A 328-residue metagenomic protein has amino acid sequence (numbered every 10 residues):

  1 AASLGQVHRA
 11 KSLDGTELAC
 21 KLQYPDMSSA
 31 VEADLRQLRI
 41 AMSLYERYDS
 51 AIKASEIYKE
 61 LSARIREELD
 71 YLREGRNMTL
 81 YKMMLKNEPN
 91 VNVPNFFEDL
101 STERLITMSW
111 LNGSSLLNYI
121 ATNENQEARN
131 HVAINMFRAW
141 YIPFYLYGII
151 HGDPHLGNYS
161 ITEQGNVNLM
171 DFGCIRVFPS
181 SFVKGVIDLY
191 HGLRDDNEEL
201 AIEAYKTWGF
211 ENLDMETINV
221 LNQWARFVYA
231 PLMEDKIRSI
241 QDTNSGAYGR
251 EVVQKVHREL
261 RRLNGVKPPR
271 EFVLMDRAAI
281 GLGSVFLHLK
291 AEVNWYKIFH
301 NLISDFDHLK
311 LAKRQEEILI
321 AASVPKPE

Functional and structural regions predicted by a protein language model:
A1-L117, H131, N135, L146-Y147 (+2 more regions): Conserved ATP-binding subdomain of kinase catalytic cores across diverse folds
T102, L111-G113, L117-N135, T162-E328: Helix-rich C-lobe and terminal helical cap/extension of kinase-like folds
Y141-I142: Flexible, glycine/threonine-enriched loop-and-boundary segments that flank and lead into catalytic domains of large
G152-L156: Hydrophobic HxD+1 residue recognition
G157-I161: Hydrophobic residue at the +6 position relative to the catalytic HRD Asp in the kinase catalytic loop
